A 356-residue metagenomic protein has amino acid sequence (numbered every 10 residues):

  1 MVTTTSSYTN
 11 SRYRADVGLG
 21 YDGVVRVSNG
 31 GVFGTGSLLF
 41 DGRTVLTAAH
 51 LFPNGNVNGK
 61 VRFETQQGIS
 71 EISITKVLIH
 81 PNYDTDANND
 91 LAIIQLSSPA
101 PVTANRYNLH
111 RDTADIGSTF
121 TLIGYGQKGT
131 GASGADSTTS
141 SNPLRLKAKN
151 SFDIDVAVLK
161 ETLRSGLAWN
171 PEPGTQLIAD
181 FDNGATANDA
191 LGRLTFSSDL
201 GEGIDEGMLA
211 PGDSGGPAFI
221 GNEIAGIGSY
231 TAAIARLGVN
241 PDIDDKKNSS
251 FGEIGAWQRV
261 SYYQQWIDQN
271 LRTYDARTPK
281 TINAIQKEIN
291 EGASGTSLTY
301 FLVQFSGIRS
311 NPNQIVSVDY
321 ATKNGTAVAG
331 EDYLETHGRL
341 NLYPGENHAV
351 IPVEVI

Functional and structural regions predicted by a protein language model:
V2-D16, G23, F33, S37-P53 (+2 more regions): C-terminal subregion of chymotrypsin/trypsin-like serine protease catalytic domains
D16-G31, L122, D319: A short, Trp-centered hydrophobic/proline-enriched beta-strand micro-motif
G23, G59, S118, N313-V318: Short beta-strand/loop motifs in extracellular/secreted proteins, especially within beta-sandwich accessory domains
V27-G30, I94-P101, H110-T113, S306 (+1 more regions): A structural micro-motif recognizing beta-strand termini and the immediately following turn/loop segments
F40-D86, P101, T113-I123, Q127-G131: Catalytic-histidine neighborhood of serine endopeptidases, predominantly the chymotrypsin-like S1/PA family
H50-N54, S97-V102, Y125-G129, I154-V158 (+5 more regions): Acidic glycine-/aspartate-rich tracts in secreted/extracellular proteins
V102-E206: Chymotrypsin/trypsin-fold serine protease catalytic domain
A276-I356: Short boundary segments that mark the start of a structured unit
